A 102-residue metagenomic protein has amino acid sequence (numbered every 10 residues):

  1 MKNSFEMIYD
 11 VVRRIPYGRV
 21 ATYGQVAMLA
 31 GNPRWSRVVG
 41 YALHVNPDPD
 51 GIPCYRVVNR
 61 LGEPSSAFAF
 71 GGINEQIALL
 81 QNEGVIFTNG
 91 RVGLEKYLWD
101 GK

Functional and structural regions predicted by a protein language model:
M1-K102: Nucleic acid-binding interface residues in structured DNA/RNA-binding domains, emphasizing the DNA-engaging scaffolds
